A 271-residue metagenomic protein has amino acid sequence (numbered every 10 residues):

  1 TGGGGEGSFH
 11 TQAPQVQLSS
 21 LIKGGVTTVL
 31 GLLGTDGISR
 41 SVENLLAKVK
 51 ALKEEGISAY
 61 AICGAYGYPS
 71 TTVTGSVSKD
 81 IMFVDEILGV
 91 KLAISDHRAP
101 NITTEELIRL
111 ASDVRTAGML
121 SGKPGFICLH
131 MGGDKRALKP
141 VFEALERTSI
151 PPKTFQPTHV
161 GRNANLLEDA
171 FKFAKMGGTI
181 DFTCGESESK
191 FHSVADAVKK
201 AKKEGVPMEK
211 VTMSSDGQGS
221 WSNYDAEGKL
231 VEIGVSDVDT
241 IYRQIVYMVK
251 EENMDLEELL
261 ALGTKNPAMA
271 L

Functional and structural regions predicted by a protein language model:
T1, G34, G64-Y66, G185 (+1 more regions): Short, ordered loop/turn segments at secondary-structure junctions
G3-A61, V73-D85, E105-T116: Alpha-helical scaffold segments that flank or form the walls of functional sites
L21, G25, L52, H130 (+4 more regions): Divalent metal-coordination and catalytic microenvironments
L21, V49-L52, A170-F173, A201 (+2 more regions): Generic structural signal for hydrophobic
V29-L30, V90, I180: Hydrophobic residues within beta-strands of alpha/beta enzymes
E43-E55, F142-T148, P152, V235 (+1 more regions): Short, electropositive alpha-helical surface patch
R98, E106, S112-S222, L230-V231: Active-site core of metal-dependent hydrolases
K203-L271: His/Asp/Glu-enriched, well-ordered alpha-helical/loop segment that forms or immediately abuts the divalent-metal
